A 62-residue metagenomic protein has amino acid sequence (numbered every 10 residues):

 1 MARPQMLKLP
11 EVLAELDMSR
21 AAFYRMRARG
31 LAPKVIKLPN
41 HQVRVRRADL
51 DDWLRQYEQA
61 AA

Functional and structural regions predicted by a protein language model:
M1-R25, R55-Y57: Polyanion-binding surface elements
L16-R44: Major-groove DNA-recognition helix of helix-turn-helix-type DNA-binding domains
L50-A62: A short, Lys/Arg-enriched interface patch at domain edges and termini
